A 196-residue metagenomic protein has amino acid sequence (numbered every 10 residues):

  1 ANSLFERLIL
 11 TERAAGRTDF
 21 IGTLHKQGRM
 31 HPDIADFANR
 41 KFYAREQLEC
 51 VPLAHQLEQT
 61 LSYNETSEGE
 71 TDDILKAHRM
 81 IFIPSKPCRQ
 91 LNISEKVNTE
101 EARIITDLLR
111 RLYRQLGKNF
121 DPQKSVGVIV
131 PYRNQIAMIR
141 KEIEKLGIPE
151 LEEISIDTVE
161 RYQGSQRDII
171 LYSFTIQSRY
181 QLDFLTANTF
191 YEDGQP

Functional and structural regions predicted by a protein language model:
A1-P196: Conserved helicase motor core of SF1/SF2 NTP-dependent helicases
